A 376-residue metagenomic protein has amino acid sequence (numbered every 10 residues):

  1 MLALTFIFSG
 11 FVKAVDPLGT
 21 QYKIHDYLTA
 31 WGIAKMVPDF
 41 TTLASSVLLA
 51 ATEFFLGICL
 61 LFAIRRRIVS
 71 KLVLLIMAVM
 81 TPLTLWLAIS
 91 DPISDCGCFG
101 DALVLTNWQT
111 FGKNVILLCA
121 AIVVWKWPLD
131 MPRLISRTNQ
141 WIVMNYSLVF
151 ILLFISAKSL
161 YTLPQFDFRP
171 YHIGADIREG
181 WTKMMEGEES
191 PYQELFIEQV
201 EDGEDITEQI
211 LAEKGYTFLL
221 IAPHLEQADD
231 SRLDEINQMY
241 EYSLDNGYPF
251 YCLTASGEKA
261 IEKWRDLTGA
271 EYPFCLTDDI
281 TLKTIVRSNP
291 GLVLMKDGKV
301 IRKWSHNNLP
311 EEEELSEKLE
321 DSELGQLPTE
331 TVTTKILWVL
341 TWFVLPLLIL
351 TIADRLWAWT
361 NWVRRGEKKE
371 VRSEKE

Functional and structural regions predicted by a protein language model:
M1-V15, T42-L83: Functionalized membrane-embedded alpha-helices
I58, L118-D130, L345-T360: Alpha-helical transmembrane segments
A78-M131: Membrane-embedded alpha-helical segments of integral membrane proteins
N114, T138, Q326-V344: Juxtamembrane/start-of-transmembrane alpha-helix segments at the extracytoplasmic/lumenal side of membrane anchors
I135-L163: Internal/C-terminal transmembrane anchor helices
L152-T217: Membrane-interface segments at or immediately adjacent to transmembrane helices that form the boundary between
D205-E330: Soluble extramembrane regions of membrane proteins in the secretory/endomembrane system
T333-I336, F343-E376: Juxtamembrane interface at the cytosolic side of transmembrane helices
